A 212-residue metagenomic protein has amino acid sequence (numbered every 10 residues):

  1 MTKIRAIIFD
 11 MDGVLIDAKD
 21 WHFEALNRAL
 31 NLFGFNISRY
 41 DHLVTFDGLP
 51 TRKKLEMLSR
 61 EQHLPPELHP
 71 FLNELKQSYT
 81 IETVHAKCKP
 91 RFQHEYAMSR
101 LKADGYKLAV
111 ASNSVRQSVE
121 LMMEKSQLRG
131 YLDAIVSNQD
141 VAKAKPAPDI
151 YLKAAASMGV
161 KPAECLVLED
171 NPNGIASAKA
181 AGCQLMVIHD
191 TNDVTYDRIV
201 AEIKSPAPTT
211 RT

Functional and structural regions predicted by a protein language model:
M1-I7, E95, S99-K102, V115-T212: Asp-based, Mg2+/Mn2+-dependent phosphohydrolase catalytic module
T2-E95, S99-R100, D104: N-terminal helical cap/lid subdomain that shapes the substrate entry/recognition surface in HAD-like hydrolases
H22, L26, N73, Q77 (+5 more regions): Hydrophobic alpha-helical segments
N36, K107, Q184: Residue-level detector of anion-binding/catalytic polar loops
